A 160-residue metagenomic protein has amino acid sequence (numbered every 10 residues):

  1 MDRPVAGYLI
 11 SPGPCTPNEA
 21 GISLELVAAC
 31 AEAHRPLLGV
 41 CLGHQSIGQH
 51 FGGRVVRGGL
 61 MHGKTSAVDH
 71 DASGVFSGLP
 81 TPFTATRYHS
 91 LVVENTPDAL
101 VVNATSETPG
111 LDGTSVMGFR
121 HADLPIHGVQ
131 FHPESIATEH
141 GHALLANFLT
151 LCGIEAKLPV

Functional and structural regions predicted by a protein language model:
D2-S77, L145: Cysteine-nucleophile active-site neighborhood
A6, P36-L38, T84, V101 (+1 more regions): Structural signature of beta-strand start/N-cap positions in the alpha/beta core of ABC transporter nucleotide-binding
G13-T16, L91-V92, E134-I136: Short histidine/acidic/glycine/proline-rich micro-motifs that form metal- and phosphate-coordinating active-site loops
C41, H89, H132: Histidine-centered divalent metal-coordination motifs
T65-A67, V116-G118, G128: Conserved hydrophobic/aromatic beta-strand scaffold that supports enzyme active sites
G74-L124: Catalytic beta-strand/loop cores that center a nucleophilic Ser/Cys/Thr and support acyl-enzyme chemistry
P82, D123, G128-E139, F148: Phosphate-binding/catalytic loops
I136-V160: Acyltransferase
